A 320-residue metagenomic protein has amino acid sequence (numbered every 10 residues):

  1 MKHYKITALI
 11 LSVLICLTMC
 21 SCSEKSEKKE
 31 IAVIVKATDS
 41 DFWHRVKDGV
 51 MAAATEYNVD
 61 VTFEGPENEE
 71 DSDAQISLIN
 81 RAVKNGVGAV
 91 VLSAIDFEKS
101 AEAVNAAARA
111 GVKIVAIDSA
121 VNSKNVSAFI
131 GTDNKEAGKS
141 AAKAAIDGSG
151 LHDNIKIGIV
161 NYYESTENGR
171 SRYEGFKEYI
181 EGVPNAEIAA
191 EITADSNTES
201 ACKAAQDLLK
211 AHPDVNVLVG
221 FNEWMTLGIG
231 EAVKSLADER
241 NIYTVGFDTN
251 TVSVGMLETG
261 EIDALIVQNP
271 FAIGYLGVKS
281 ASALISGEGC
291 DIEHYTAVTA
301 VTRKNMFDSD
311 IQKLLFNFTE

Functional and structural regions predicted by a protein language model:
M1-E30, T55, V83, N105-A110 (+1 more regions): Short, low-complexity disordered leader/linker segments with a strong preference for bacterial N-terminal type II
E30-A53, Y57, T62-I76, N80 (+4 more regions): Extracytoplasmic "Venus flytrap"
F42-E56, A137-A144, E167-A186, S200 (+2 more regions): Short, solvent-exposed amphipathic alpha-helices that sit in or adjacent to ligand/effector-binding or catalytic
A54-N68, K156-I159, I180-T198: Short beta-strand elements in bilobed, periplasmic/extracellular small-molecule ligand-binding domains
Q75, I130-I155, S200-C202, T249-S253 (+1 more regions): Hydrophobic alpha-helical segments within soluble ligand-binding/sensing domains
N80-V83, A89-R109, F176, A190 (+1 more regions): Hydrophobic alpha-helical
F97-E136, D147, K156, N250-E258 (+2 more regions): Flexible loop/hinge segments that line or gate small-molecule binding clefts
V160, E164, N168, Y179-I180 (+1 more regions): Hinge/cleft segment of the Venus flytrap/periplasmic-binding protein
